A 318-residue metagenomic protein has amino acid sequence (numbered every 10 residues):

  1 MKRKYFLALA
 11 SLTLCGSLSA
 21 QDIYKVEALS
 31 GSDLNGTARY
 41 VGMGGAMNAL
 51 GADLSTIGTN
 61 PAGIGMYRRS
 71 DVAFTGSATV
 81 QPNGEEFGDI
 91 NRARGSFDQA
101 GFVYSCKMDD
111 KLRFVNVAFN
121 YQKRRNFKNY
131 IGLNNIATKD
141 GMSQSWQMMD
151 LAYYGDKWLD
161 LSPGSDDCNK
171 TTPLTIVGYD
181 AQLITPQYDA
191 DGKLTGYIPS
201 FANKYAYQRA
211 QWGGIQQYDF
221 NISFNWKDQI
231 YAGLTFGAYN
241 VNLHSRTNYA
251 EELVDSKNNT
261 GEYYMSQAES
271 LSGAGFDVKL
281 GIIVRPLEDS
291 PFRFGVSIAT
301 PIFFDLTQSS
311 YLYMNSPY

Functional and structural regions predicted by a protein language model:
M1-Y24: Bacterial Sec-dependent N-terminal signal peptides
Q21-N35, Y40-V41, V103-Y318: Outer-membrane beta-barrel porins/channels
D22-M47, I64-P82: Transmembrane beta-strand segments of Gram-negative outer membrane beta-barrel proteins
V41-S55, E86-D89, Y205-Q211: Asp/Glu-centered strand-loop micro-motifs enriched in Gly/Pro and often flanked by an aromatic residue
A52-K107: Long, well-ordered hydrophobic secondary-structure segments characteristic of membrane-embedded and membrane-proximal
